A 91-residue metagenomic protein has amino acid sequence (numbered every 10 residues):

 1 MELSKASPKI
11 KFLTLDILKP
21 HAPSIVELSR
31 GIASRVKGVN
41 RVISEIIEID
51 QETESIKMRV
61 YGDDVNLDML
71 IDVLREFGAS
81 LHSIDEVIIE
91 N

Functional and structural regions predicted by a protein language model:
M1-N91: Long, contiguous binding/interaction regions
